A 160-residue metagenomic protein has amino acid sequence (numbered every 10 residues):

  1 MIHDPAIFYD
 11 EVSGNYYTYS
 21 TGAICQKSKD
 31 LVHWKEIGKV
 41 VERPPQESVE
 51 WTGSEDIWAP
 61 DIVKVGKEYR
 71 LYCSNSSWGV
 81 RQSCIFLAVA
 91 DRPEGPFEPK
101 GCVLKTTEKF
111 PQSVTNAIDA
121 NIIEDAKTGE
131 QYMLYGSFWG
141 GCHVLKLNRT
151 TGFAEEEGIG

Functional and structural regions predicted by a protein language model:
M1-G160: Carbohydrate-active catalytic/glycan-binding domains of CAZyme proteins, especially the secreted or lumenal ectodomains
